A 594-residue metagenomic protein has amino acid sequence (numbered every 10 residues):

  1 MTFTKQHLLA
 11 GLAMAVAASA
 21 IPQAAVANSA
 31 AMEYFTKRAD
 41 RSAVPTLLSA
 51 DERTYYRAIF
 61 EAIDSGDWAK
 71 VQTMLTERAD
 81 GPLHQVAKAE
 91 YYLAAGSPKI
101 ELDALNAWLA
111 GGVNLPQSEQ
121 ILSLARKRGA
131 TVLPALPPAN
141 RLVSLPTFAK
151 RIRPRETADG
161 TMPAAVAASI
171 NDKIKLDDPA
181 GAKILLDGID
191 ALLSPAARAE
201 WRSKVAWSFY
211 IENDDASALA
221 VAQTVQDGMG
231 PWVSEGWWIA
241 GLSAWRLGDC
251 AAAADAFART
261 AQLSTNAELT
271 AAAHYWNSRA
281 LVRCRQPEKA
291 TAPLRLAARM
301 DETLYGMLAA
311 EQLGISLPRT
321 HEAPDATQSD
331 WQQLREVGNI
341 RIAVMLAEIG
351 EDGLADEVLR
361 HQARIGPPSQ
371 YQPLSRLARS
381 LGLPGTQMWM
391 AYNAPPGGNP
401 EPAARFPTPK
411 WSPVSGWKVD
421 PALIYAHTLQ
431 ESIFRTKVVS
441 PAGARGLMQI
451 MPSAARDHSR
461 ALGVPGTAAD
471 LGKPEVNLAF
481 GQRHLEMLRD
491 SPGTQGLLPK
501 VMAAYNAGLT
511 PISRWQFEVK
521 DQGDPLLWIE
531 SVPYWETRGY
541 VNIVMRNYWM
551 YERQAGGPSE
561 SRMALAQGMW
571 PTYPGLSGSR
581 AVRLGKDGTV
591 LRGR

Functional and structural regions predicted by a protein language model:
T2-G11: Bacterial N-terminal signal peptides that target proteins for export
A17-A25: C-terminal segment of classical bacterial N-terminal signal peptides
A25-A87, S118, P134-L176, R319-D330 (+2 more regions): N-terminal leader/linker segments that initiate helical-solenoid repeat arrays
A31-F35, F60-A69, G96-L102, V143-F148 (+7 more regions): Helix-turn-helix repeat elements of alpha-solenoid scaffolds
L47, D80, N114, A158 (+5 more regions): Short coil/turn linker motifs that delimit alpha-helical repeat modules in TPR/alpha-solenoid proteins
A50, L83, V113-Q120, T161-M162 (+5 more regions): Structural signature of alpha-solenoid helical repeat junctions
F60, L93, N171, W207 (+4 more regions): Residue-level recognition of tetratricopeptide repeat
A89-L93, L102-L115, L124, I189 (+11 more regions): Catalytic glycan-binding domains that act on GlcNAc-containing polysaccharides
